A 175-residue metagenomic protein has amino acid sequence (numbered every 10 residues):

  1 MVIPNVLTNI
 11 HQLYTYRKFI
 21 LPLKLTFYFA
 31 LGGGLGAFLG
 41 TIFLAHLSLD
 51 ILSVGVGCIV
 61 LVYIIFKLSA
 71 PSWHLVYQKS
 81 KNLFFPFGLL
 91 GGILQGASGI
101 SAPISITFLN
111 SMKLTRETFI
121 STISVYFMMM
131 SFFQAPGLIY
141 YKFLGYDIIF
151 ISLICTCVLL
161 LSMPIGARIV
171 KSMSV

Functional and structural regions predicted by a protein language model:
M1-T26, G88, A102-M163, A167: Small-residue-rich hydrophobic segments that form or flank transmembrane alpha-helices in multi-pass membrane proteins
H11-F19, G55-S80, A167-R168: Transmembrane helix exit motif
Y14-R17, F38, I42, H46 (+7 more regions): Membrane-interface helix caps of multi-pass small-molecule transporters
F19-L68: Glycine/small-residue-rich loop that forms an oxyanion/phosphate-binding "nest" at active or ligand-binding sites
T41-I51, L75-V76, L138-F150: Membrane-interface helix termini and inter-helical loops of multi-pass transporters
S48-L52, T115, S174-V175: A helix-boundary/kink motif common to multi-pass secondary transporters, especially Major Facilitator Superfamily
Q78-I93: Small-residue-enriched transmembrane helix starts and helix-helix packing motifs in multi-pass inner-membrane proteins
